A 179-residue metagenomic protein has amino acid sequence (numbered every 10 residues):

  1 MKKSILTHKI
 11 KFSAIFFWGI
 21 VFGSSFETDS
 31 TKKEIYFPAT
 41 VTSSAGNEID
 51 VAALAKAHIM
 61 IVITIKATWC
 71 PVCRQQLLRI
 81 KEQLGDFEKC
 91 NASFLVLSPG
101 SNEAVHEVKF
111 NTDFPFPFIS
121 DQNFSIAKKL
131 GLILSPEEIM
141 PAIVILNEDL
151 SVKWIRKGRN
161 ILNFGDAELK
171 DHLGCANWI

Functional and structural regions predicted by a protein language model:
K3-S13: Bacterial N-terminal signal peptides that target proteins for export
S13-V21: Bacterial N-terminal signal peptides
S24-A53, Q75: N-terminal "domain-start" segment that seeds a small globular fold
L54-I80: Short active-site neighborhood of thiol/selenol oxidoreductases, capturing the structured segment around
Q75-D113, F124-K128: Structural microenvironment flanking redox-active thiols in thiol-disulfide oxidoreductases
P115-F116, L134-V144: Structural micro-motif
M140-I179: Thiol-/selenol-based redox modules, centered on thioredoxin-like and closely related oxidoreductase domains
